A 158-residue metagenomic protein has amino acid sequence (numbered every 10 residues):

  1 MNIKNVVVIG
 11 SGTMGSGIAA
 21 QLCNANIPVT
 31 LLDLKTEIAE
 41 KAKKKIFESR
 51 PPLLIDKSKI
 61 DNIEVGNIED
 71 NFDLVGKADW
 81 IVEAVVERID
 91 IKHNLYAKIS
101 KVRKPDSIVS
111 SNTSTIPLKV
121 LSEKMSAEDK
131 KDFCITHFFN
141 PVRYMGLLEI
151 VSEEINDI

Functional and structural regions predicted by a protein language model:
M1-E48, V102: NAD(P)+-binding Rossmann beta1-loop-alpha1 motif at the extreme N-terminus of oxidoreductases
I9, G17, G66, A84 (+2 more regions): Structural motif
M14, I81, N140: Conserved RecA-like P-loop NTPase ATPase core
Q21-N24, K44-I46, N94-A97, S122-A127 (+1 more regions): Short, glycine/charged-enriched secondary-structure capping and boundary segments
C23-N24, L74, P141-M145: Short, flexible turn/loop "capping" segments at secondary-structure junctions
T30, E64-G66, C134: General small-molecule cofactor/ligand-binding pocket signal
L34, I38-K41, P52-V109, T115-V120 (+1 more regions): Rossmann-like NAD(P)-binding element
I108-I158: Rossmann-fold dinucleotide-binding core
